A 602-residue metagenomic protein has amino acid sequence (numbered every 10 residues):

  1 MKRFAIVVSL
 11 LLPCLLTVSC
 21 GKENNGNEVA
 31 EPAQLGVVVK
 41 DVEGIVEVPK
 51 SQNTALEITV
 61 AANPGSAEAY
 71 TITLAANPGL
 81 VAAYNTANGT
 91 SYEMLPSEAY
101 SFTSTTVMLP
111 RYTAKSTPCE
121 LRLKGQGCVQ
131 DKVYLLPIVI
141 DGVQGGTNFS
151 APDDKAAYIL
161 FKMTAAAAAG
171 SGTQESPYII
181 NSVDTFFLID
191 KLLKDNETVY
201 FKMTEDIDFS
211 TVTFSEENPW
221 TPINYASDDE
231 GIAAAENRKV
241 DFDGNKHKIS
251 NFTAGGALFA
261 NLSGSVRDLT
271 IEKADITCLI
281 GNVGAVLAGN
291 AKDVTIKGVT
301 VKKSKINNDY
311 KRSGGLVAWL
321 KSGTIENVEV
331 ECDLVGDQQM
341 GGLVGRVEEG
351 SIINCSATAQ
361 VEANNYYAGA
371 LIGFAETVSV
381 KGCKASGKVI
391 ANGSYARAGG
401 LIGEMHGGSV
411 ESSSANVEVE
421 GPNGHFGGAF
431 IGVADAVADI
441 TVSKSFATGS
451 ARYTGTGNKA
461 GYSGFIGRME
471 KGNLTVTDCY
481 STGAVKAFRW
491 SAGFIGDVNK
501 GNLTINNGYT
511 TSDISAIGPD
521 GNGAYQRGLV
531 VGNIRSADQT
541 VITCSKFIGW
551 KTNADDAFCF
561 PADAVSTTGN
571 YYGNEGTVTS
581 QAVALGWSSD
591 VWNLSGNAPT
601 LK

Functional and structural regions predicted by a protein language model:
R3, P13-V46, T147-A165: Bacterial Sec-dependent N-terminal signal peptides
Q52-G65: Short beta-strand elements of extracellular/lumenal beta-sandwich folds
L56-I58, T105-V107, K115-C119: Short strand-edge motifs at loop-to-beta-strand transitions and within beta-strands of extracellular beta-rich domains
A62-Y70, A82-Y84, V129: A short beta-turn/strand-edge loop motif at beta-sheet boundaries
A82-V107: Short beta-strand and strand-turn-strand segments in soluble, beta-rich domains
R111-T113, C119-G127: Short, hydrophobic beta-strand segments
G127-L135: Short glycine/proline/serine/threonine-rich loop/turn segments at secondary-structure transition edges
T164-K602: Surface-exposed repetitive/solenoidal architectures
